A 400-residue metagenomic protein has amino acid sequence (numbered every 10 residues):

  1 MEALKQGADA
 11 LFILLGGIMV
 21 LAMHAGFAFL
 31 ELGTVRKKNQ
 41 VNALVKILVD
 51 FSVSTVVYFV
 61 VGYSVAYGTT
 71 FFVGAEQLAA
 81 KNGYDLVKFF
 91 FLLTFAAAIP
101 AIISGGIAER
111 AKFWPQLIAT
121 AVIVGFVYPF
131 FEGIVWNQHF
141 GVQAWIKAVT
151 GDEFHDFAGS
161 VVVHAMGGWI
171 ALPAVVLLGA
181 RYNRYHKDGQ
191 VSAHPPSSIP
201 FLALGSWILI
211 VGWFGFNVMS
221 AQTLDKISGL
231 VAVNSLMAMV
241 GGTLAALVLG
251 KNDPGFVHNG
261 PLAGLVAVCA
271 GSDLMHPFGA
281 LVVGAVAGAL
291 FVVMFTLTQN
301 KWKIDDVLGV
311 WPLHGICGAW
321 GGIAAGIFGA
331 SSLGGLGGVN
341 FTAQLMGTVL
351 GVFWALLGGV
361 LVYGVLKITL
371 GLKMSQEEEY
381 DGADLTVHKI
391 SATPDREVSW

Functional and structural regions predicted by a protein language model:
M1-W400: Hydrophobic alpha-helical transmembrane bundles of multi-pass membrane proteins
